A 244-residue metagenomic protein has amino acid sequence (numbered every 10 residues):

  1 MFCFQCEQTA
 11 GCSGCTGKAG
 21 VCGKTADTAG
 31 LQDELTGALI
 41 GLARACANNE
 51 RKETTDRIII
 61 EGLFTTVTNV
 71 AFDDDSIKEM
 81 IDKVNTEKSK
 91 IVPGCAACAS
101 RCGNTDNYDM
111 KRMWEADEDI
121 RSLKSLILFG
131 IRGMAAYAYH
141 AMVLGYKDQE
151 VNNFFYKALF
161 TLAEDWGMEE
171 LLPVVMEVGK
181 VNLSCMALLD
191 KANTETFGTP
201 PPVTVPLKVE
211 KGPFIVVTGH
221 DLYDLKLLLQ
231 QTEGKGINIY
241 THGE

Functional and structural regions predicted by a protein language model:
M1-E244: Metallocofactor- and cofactor-centric catalytic cores in central/energy metabolism, strongly enriched
